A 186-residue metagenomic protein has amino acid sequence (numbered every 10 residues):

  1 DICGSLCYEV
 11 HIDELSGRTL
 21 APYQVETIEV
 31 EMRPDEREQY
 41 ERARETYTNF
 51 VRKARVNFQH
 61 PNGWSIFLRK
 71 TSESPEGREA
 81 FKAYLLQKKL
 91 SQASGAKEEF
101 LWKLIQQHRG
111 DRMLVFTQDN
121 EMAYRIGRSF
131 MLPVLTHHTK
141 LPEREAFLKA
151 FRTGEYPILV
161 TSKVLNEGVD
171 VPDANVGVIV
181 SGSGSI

Functional and structural regions predicted by a protein language model:
D1-E26, D35-N49: Post-DEXD/H (motif II) to motif III coupling segment of the RecA-like Helicase ATP-binding lobe
L20-A21, R69-L86, R128-S129: Short, basic/glycine-rich phosphate-binding loops at helix/coil junctions that contact nucleotide phosphates
E26-A43, V176-I186: SF2 helicase/translocase ATPase core recognition
E29, R37-Y40, T48-P61, L68-E73: Non-catalytic, alpha-helical, charged scaffold/linker segments that couple or flank catalytic or architectural cores
D35-N49, K82-R128: Conserved interdomain hinge at the start of the Helicase C-terminal
R112-T117, E121-V169: Conserved helicase ATPase core of P-loop NTP-dependent helicases/translocases
V160, E167-S183: A short beta-strand element within the Helicase C-terminal
